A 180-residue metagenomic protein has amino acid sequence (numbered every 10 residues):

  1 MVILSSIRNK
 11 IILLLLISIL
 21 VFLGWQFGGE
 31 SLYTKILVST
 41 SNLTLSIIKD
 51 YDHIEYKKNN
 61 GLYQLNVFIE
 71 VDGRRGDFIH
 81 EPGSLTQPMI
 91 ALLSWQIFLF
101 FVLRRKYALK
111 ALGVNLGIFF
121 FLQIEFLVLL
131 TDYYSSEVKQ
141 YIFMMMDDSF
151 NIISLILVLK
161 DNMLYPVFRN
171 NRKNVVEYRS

Functional and structural regions predicted by a protein language model:
L4-S5, F100-K110, V167: Membrane-interface helix-boundary motifs at transmembrane edges
S5-Y51: N-terminal signal-anchor transmembrane alpha helix
I7-I11, G76-G83, I153-S180: Catalytic cores of phosphodiester-bond-cleaving enzymes
R8-L23, L109-E125, L129: Hydrophobic, lipid-facing residues on alpha-helical transmembrane segments of integral membrane proteins
T34-R75: Extracytosolic (periplasmic/ER-lumenal) interhelical loops and adjacent juxtamembrane/interface segments of multi-pass
L62-I97: Individual transmembrane alpha-helix segments
H80-L92, R105-A111, N115-F120: Transmembrane alpha-helical segments and their cytosolic interface motifs in multi-pass membrane proteins
L116-K173: Alpha-helical transmembrane segments of multi-pass integral membrane proteins, characterized by long hydrophobic
